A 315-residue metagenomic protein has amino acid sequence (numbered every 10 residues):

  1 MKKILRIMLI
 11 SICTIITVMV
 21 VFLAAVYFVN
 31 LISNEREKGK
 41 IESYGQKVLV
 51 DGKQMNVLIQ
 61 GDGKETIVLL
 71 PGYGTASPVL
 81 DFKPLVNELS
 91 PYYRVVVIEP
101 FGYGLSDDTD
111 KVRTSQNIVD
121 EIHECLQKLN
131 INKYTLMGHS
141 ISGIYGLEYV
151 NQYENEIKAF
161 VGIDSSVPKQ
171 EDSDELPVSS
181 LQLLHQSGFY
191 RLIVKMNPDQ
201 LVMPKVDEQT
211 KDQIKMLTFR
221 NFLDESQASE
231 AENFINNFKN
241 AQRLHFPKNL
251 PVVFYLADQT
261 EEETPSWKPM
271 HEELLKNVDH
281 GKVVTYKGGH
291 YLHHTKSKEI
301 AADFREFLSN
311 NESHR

Functional and structural regions predicted by a protein language model:
K2-I67, P91-Y93, N132, S309-R315: Alpha/beta-hydrolase fold catalytic core
K53-L105: Conserved HGGG/HGGXW glycine-rich cap/lid loop of the alpha/beta-hydrolase fold
G74, P100-G104, Y145, V167 (+1 more regions): Alpha/beta-hydrolase active-site loop signature
V97-T135: Active-site loop/oxyanion-hole signature of alpha/beta-hydrolase fold enzymes
I131-D174: Conserved hydrolase catalytic core segment
I163-K195: A catalytic-pocket lid/entrance helix-loop region that shapes and gates access to the active site across common
V206-D279, Y286: Conserved serine/cysteine hydrolase catalytic core
G288-K298: Catalytic histidine-centered segment of alpha/beta-hydrolase-like enzymes
